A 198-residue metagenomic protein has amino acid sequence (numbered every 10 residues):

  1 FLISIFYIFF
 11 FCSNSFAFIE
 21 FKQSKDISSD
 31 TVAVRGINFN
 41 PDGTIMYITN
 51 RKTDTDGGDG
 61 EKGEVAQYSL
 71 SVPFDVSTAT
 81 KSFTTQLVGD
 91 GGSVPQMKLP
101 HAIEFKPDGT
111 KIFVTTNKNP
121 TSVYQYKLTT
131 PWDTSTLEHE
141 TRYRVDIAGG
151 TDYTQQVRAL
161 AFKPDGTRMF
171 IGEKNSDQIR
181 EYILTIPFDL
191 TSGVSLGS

Functional and structural regions predicted by a protein language model:
F21-S28, K81-V94, E140-G150, G197-S198: A short beta-strand motif characteristic of beta-propeller blades
A33, L99, Q156: Beta-rich catalytic cores
F39-D42, P107-D108, P164-D165: Residue-level detector of Asp-centered blade-edge/turn motifs that repeat once per structural unit in beta-propeller
T49, T115-T116, G172: Residue-level marker for isolated small/hydroxyl-bearing positions within beta-strands of beta-sheet-rich domains
K52-E61, K118-T121, N175-Q178: Short glycine/acidic-enriched loop and turn motifs that connect beta-strands
Q67-S77, Y126-T136, Y182-G193: Short loop/turn segments immediately following beta-strands, especially the blade-tip and inter-blade linker loops
